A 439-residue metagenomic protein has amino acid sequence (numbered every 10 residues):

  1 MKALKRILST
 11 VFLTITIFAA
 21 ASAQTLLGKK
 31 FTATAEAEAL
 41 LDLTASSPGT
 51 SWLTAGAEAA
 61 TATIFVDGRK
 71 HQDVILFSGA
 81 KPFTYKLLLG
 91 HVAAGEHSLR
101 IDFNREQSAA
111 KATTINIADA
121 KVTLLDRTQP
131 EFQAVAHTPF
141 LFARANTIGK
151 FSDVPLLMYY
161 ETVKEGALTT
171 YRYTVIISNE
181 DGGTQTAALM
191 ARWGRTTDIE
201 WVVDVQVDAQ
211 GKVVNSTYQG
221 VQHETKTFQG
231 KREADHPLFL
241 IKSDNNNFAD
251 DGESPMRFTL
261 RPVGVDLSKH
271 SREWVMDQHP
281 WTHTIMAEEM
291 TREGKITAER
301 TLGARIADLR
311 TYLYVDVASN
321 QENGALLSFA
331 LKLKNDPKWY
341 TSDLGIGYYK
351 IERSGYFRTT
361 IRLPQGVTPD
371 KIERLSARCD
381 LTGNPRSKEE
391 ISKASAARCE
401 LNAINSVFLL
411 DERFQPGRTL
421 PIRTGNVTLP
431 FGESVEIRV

Functional and structural regions predicted by a protein language model:
S9-F18: Bacterial N-terminal signal peptides
A19-A23: Boundary at the C-terminal end of the N-terminal hydrophobic targeting segment
Q24-L26, T44-L124, P337-K371, T382-S387: Beta-strand-rich ligand-recognition modules
K30, L40-S46, Y314-N320: Short edge beta-strand/loop segments characteristic of extracellular beta-sandwich folds
A33-D42, A94, L168, I306-L313: Extended extracellular/luminal ectodomain segments enriched in beta-structured repeat modules
L43-P48, D102-E106, R172-A187: Generic short beta-strand segments
A118-G182: N-terminal "first-domain core" detector
V135, V163-T170, I176-A187, A191-W201 (+1 more regions): Domain-length functional cores that host ligand/cofactor binding and catalytic or interaction surfaces in mature
